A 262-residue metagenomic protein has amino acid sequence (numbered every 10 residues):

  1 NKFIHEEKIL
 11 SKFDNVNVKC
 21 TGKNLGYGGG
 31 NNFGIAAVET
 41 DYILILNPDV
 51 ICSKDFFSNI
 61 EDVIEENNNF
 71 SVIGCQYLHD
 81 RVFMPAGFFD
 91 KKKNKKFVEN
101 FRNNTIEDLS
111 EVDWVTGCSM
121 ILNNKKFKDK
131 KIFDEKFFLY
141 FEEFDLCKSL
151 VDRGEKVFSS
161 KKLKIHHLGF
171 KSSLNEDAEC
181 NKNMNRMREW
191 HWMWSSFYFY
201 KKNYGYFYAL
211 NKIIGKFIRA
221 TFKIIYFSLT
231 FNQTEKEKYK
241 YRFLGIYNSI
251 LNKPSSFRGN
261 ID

Functional and structural regions predicted by a protein language model:
N1-C20: Acidic donor-binding segment of Leloir-type glycosyltransferases
K8, F33, A37, D55 (+7 more regions): Alpha-helical elements of Rossmann-like donor-binding domains used by nucleotide-donor carbohydrate transfer enzymes
C20-L25, G29-F33, I51-I132, K136 (+1 more regions): Acidic/His-rich active-site region of diverse nucleotide-sugar glycosyltransferases
I43: Short aromatic/hydrophobic "clamp" motif used to bind/position activated sugar donors
I121, Y140, S159: Short aromatic/basic micro-patch
L139-L146, R188: Acidic donor-binding loop at a coil-to-helix junction in glycosyltransferase catalytic cores that engages
D152, K156-E237, Y241: Active-site-adjacent helix/loop segment of glycosyltransferases that harbors family-specific signature motifs
F231, E235-D262: Membrane-interface aromatic/basic loop that binds lipid-linked glycans or pyrophosphate carriers, typified by
